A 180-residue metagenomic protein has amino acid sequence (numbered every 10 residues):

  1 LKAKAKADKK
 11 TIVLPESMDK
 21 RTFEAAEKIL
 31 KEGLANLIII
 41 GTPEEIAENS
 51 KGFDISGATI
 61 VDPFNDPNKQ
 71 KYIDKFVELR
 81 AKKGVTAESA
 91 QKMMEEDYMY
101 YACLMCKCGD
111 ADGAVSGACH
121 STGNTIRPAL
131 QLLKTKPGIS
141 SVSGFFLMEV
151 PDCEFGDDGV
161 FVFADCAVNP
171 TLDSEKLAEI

Functional and structural regions predicted by a protein language model:
L1-I180: Anion-binding alpha/beta catalytic cores of soluble intermediary-metabolism enzymes, centered on
